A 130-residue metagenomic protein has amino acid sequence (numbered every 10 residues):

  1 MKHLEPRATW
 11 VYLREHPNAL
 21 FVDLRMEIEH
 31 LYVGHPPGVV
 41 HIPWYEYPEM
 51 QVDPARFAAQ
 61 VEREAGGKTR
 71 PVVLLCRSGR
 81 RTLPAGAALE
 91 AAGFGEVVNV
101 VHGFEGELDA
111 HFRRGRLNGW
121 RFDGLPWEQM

Functional and structural regions predicted by a protein language model:
M1-L20, E27-P71, T82-M130: Rhodanese-like catalytic fold shared by cysteine-dependent sulfurtransferases and DSP/PTP-type phosphatases
L74-L75: Short, surface-exposed ligand- or partner-binding patches at beta-edge/loop junctions that are enriched in aromatics
G79: Conserved G/P- and acidic residue-centered "switch" motifs that form tight phosphate/ATP-binding loops in soluble
